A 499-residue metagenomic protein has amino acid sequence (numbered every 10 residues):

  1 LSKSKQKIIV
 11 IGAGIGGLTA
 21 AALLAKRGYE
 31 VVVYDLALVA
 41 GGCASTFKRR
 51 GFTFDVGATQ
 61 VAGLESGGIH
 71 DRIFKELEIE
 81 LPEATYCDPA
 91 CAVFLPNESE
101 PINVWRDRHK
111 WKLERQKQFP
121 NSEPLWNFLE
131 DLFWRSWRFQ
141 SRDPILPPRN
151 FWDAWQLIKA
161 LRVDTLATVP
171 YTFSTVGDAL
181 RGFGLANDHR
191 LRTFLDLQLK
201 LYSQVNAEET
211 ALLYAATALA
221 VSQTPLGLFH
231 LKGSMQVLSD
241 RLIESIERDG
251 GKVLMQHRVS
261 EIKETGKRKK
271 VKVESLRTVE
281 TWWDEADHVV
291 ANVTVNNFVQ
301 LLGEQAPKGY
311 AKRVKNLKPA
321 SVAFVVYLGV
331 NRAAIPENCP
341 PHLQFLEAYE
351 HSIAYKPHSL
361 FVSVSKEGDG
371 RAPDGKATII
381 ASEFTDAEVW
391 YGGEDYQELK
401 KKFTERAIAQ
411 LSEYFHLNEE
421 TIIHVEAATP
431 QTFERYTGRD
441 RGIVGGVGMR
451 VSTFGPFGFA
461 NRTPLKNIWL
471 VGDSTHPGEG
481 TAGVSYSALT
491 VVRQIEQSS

Functional and structural regions predicted by a protein language model:
K3-S141: N-terminal glycine-rich phosphate/pyrophosphate-binding loop and immediately adjacent elements
A58, D473-E496: A conserved FAD-binding loop/helix module that cradles the flavin
D88, S239, M255-H257, K263: Short loop/edge segments at beta-strand edges and connector loops that shape dinucleotide/nucleotide cofactor-binding
E130-D249, R439-V451: Active-site/ligand-binding neighborhood in enzyme catalytic cores
R190-V205, F361, L417-P477: A glycine-rich dinucleotide-binding beta-alpha-beta segment and adjacent secondary-structure elements that constitute
L231, H257-P373: Mid-domain catalytic core of redox enzymes that form a hydrophobic substrate pocket/lid adjacent to a catalytic redox
I246-V259: A conserved beta-strand/loop element that lines the FAD pocket in flavoprotein oxidoreductases
N331-E434: C-terminal segments that line or cap access tunnels to active or ligand-binding sites in enzymes and enzyme-associated
